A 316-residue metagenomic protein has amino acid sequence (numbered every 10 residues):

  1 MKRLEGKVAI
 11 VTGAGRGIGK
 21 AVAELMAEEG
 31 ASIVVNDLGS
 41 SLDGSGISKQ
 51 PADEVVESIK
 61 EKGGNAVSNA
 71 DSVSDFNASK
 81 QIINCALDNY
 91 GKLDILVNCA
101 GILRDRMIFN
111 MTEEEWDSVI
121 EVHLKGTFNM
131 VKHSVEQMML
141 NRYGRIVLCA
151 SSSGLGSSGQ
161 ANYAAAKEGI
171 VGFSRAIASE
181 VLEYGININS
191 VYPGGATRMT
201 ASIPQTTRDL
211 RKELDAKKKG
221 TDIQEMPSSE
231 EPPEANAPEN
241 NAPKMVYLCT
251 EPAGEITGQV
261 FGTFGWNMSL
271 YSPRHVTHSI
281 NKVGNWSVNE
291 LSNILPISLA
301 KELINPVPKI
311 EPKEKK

Functional and structural regions predicted by a protein language model:
R3-V35: Canonical Rossmann dinucleotide-binding motif of NAD(H)/NADP(H)-dependent dehydrogenases/reductases, specifically
V22-E29, E54, A176-I186, P252-E255: Active-site-adjacent segment of SDR/Rossmann-fold oxidoreductases
K49-D53, A70-Q81, E113: The beta1-alpha1 cofactor-binding region of Rossmann-like NAD(H)/NADP(H)-dependent oxidoreductases
M107-I108, E115-I120: Substrate-binding pocket helix/loop in short-chain dehydrogenase/reductase
V131-K132, R175: A short, exposed helix-loop element centered on a Lys and neighboring polar residues
V147-G169, S174-R175, S179-E183, Y192-E234: Catalytic loop of short-chain dehydrogenase/reductase
L214-K316: C-terminal helical subdomain
